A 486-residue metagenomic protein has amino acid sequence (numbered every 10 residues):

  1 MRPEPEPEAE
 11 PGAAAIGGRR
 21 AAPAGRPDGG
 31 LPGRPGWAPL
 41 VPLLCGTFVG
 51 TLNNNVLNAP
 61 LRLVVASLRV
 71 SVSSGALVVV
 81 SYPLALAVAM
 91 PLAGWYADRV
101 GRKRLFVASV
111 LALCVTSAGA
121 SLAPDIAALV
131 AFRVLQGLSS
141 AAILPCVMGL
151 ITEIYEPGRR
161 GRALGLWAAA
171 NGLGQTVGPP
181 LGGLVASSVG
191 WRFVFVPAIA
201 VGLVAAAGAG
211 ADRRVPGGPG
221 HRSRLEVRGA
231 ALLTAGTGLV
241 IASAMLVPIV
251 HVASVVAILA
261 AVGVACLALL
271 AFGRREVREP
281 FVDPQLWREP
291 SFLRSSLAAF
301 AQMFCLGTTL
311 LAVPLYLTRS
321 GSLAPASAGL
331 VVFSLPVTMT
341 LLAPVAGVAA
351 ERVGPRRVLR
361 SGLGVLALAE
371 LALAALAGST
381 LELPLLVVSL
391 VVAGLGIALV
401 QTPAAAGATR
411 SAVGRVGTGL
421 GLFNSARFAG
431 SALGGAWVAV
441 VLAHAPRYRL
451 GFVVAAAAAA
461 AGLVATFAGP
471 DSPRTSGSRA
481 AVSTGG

Functional and structural regions predicted by a protein language model:
M1-L52: Cytosolic juxtamembrane N-terminal segment immediately preceding the first transmembrane helix of multi-pass
P35-A59, L68-G94, K103, V110-L111 (+9 more regions): 12-transmembrane solute porter fold
N58, R62, V115-L122, G172-S187 (+4 more regions): Membrane-embedded alpha-helical segments in integral membrane proteins
R62-V65, F132, I151-E156, G161 (+4 more regions): Helix-terminus/helix-capping segments at the ends of transmembrane helices and short amphipathic helices
M90-V227: Helix-loop-helix hairpins in multi-pass membrane proteins, especially solute transporters
A118-L122, A206-A211, L267-A271, L371-A375 (+1 more regions): Membrane-embedded alpha-helical segments of multi-pass transporters/permeases
P145, L166, N171, Q175-G183 (+4 more regions): Glycine/proline-centered helix-kink
S187-A298, C305, V331: Hydrophobic transmembrane-helix bundles of small-molecule transporters
